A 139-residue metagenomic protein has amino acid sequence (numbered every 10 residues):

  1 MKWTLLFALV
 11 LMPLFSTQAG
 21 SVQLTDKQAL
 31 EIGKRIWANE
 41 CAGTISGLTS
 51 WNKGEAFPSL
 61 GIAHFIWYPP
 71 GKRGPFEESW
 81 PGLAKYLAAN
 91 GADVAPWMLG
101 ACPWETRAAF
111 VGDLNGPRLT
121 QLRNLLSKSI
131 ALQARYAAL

Functional and structural regions predicted by a protein language model:
M1-T4: Positively charged n-region of N-terminal signal peptides that target proteins for export
L6-L14: Bacterial N-terminal signal peptides
G20-L139: Cell-wall polysaccharide-cleaving catalytic domain and substrate-binding groove, primarily in peptidoglycan/chitin
